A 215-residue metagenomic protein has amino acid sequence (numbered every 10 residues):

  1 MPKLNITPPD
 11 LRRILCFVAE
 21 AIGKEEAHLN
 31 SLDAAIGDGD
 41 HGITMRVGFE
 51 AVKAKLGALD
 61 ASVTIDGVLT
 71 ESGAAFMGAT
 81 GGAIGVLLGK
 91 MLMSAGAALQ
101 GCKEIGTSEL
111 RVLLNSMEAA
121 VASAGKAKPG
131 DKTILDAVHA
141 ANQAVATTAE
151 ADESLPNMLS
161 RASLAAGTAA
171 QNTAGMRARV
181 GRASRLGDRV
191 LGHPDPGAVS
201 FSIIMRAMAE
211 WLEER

Functional and structural regions predicted by a protein language model:
M1-R215: N-terminal loops that bind phosphate or other acidic moieties and the adjacent beta-alpha structural core
